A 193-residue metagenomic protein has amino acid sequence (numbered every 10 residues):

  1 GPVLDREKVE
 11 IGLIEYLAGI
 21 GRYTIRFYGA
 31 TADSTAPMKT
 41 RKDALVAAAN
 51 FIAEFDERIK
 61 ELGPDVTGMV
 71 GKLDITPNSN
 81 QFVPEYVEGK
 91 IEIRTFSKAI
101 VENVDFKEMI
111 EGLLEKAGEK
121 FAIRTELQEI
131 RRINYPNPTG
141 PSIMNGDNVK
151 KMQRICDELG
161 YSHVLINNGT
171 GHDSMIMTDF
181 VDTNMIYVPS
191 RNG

Functional and structural regions predicted by a protein language model:
G1-I100: Midchain, well-structured core segments that form catalytic/ion-binding scaffolds
E10, F106, I143-K151: A generic structural signal for tightly packed, nonpolar segments enriched in small/aliphatic residues
L17-G19, L62-P64, F82-E85, E119-K120 (+3 more regions): A structural signal for short secondary-structure junctions
E57-V70, K116-E129, S162-N167: Flexible, glycine/charged-enriched surface loops at secondary-structure junctions
M69-S79, I93-S97, I123-V149, G169 (+1 more regions): A short beta-alpha structural unit
F82, I100-V104, H163-L165: Extended hydrophobic-aromatic, low-complexity segments
V104-E115: Short amphipathic alpha-helices in soluble, non-transmembrane regions that often serve as interface/regulatory elements
S162-G193: Zn-dependent metallopeptidase/amidohydrolase metal-coordination segment
